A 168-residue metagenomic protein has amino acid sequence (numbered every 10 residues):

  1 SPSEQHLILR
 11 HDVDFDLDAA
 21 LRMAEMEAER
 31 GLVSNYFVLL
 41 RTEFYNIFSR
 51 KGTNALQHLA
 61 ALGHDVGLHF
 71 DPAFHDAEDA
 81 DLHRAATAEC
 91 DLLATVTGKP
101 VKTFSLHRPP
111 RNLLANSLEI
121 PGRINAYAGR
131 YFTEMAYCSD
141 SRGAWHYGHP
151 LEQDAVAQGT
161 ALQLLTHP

Functional and structural regions predicted by a protein language model:
S1-C138, R142-P168: Catalytic alpha-helical scaffold of carbohydrate-active enzymes acting on polysaccharides/glycoconjugates
